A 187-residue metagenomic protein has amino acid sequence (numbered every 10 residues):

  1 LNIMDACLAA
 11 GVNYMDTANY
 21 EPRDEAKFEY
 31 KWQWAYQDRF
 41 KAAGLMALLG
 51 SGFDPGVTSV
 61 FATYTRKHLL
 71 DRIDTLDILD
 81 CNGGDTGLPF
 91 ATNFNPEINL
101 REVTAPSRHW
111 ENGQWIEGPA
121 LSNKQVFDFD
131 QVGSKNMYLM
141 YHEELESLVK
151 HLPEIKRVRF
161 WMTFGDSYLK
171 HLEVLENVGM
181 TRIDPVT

Functional and structural regions predicted by a protein language model:
L1, N19-Y20, I78-G83: An acidic- and aromatic-residue-enriched active-site/binding cleft used to recognize and process polar
I3-V12, T17-M46: Rossmann-fold NAD(P)-binding glycine/threonine-rich loop
E25, G50-D54, M137: Glycine- and other small-residue-rich loops at beta-strand/loop junctions that grip anionic moieties
K27-W34, V60-A62, H171-E173: Short secondary-structure transition/capping segments
Y30, P55, S59, Y138-H142: Short-chain dehydrogenase/reductase
Y36-G83: Adenosine-phosphate binding glycine-rich loop
K67-T187: C-terminal catalytic/substrate-binding lobe primarily of soluble NAD(P)-dependent oxidoreductases
